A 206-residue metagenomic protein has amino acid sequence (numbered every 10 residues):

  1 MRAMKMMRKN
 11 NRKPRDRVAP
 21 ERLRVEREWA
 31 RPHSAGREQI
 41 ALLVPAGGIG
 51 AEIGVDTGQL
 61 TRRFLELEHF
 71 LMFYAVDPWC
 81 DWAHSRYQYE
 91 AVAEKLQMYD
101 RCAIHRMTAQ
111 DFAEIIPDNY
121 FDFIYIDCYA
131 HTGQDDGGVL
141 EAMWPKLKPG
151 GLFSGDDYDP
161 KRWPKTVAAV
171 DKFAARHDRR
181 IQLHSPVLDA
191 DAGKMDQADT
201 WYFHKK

Functional and structural regions predicted by a protein language model:
M1-K206: A short alpha-helical cap/connector motif
